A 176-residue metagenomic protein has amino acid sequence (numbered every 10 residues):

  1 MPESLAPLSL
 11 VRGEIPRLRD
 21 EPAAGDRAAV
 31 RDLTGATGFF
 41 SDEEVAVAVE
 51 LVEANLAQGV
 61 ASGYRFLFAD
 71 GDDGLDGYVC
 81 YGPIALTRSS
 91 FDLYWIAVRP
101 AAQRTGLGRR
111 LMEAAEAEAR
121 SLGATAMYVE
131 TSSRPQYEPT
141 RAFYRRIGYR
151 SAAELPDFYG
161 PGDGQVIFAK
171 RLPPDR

Functional and structural regions predicted by a protein language model:
M1-G25, D32, P174-R176: Conserved N-terminal entry element of GNAT/NAT acetyltransferase domains
D20-Y94, R99-P100, R109-A114, E118 (+3 more regions): Acetyl-CoA-dependent GNAT
W95-A97, Y128-E130, I167-A169: Short aromatic/hydrophobic contact patches that present stacked aromatics for nucleic-acid/ligand binding
I96-R104, S132-R134: A short, internal acetyl-CoA/4′-phosphopantetheine-binding micro-motif in the GNAT/acyltransferase core
A119-S132: Conserved GNAT acetyl-CoA-binding A-motif
E130-S133, R145-V166: Conserved catalytic-core motifs of GNAT/GCN5-like acyltransferases
T140: Helix-turn-helix
